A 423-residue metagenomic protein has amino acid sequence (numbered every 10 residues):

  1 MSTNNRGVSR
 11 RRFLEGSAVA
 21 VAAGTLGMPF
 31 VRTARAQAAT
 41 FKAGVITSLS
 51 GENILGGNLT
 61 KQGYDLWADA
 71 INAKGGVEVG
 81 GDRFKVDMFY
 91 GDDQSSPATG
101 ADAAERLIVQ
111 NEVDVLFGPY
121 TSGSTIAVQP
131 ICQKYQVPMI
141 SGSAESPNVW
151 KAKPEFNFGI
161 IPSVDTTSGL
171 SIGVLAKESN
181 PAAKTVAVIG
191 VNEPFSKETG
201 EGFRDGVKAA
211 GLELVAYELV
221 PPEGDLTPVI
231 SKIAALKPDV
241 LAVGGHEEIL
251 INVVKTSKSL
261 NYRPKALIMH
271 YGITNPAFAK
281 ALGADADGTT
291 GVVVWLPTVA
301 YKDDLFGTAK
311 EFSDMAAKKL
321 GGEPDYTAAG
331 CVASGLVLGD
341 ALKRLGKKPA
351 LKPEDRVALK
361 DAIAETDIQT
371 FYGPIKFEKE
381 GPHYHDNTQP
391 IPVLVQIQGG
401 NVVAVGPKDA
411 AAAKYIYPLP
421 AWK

Functional and structural regions predicted by a protein language model:
M1-R12, G16-G24, R35: N-terminal secretory signal peptides
M28-E52: C-terminal segment of N-terminal export signals and the immediately downstream linker at the start of the mature
G44-W67, G91-A98, Y120-G123, I189-E198 (+2 more regions): Extracytoplasmic "Venus flytrap"
L55-Q62, V77-K151, V220-L226, I251: Beta-alpha junction/loop-to-helix N-cap segments that form part of ligand/metal-binding clefts
D102, P147-W150, E155-L260, Y301-G307 (+1 more regions): Extracellular/periplasmic Venus flytrap/periplasmic-binding protein
L107-Y120, I140-G142, V186-G190, K237-E247 (+3 more regions): Periplasmic-binding protein-like
S257-V332, R344-L345, K408-A412, Y417-W422: Extracellular/periplasmic periplasmic-binding protein-like sensory domains
M315-A328, G339-A404: Segments of small-molecule ligand-sensing domains
